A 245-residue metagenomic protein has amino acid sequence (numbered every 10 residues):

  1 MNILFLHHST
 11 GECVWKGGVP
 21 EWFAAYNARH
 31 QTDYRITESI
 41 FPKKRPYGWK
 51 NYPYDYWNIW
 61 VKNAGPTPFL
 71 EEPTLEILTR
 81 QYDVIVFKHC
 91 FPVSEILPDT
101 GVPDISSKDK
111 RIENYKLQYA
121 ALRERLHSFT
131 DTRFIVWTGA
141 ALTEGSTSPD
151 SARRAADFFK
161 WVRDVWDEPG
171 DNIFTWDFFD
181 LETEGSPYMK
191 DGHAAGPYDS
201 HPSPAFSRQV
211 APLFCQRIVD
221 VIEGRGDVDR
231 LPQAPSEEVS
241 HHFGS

Functional and structural regions predicted by a protein language model:
M1-I40: Serine-esterase "nucleophile elbow" of acetyl-processing enzymes
M1-N2, R29-R35, R80-V86, H127-I135 (+1 more regions): Loop/turn elements at helix/coil->beta-strand transitions in domains of secreted/extracellular proteins
L6-S9, T37-K43, F87-P92, W137-A141 (+1 more regions): Active-site-proximal beta-strand/loop segments in catalytic clefts of secreted hydrolases
V19-E21, N63-E72, S106-L122, S151-V162: Well-ordered, non-membrane alpha-helical segments in soluble/globular domains
Y26-A64: A short beta-strand-loop structural module common to alpha/beta enzyme folds
I59-I112, G139-E144: Oxyanion-hole/transition-state-stabilizing segment in secreted/luminal serine hydrolases and related acyltransferases
F91, R123-D157: Active-site segments of SGNH/GDSL-like serine hydrolases that catalyze O-acetyl group transfer/hydrolysis on lipids
L142-G244: Catalytic His-Asp segment of secreted/periplasmic serine-dependent ester chemistry enzymes
